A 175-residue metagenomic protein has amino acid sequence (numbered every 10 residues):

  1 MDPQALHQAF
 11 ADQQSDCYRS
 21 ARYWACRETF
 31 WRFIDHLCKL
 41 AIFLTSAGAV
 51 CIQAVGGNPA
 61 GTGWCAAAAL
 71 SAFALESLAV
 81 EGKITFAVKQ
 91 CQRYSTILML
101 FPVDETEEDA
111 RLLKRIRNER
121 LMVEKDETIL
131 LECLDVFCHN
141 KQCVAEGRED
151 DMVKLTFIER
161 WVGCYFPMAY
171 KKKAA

Functional and structural regions predicted by a protein language model:
M1-L44, C51, A74-A175: Conserved non-transmembrane functional hotspots
L44, A67-L70: Hydrophobic alpha-helical cores of multi-pass transmembrane domains in eukaryotic membrane proteins
A49-I52, G56: N-terminal low-complexity, intrinsically disordered segments
G56-G57, A79: Short helix-capping/hinge motifs at transmembrane helix termini and TM-loop junctions
G57-A67: Hydrophobic alpha-helical transmembrane segments
